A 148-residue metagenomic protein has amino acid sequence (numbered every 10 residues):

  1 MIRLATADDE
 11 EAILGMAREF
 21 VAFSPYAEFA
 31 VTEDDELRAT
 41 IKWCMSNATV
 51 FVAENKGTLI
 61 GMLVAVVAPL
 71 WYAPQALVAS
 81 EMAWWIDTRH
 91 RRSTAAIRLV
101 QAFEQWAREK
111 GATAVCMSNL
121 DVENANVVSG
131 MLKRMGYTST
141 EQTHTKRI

Functional and structural regions predicted by a protein language model:
M1-G15: A short beta-loop-alpha structural element at the N-terminal edge of CoA-dependent acyl/N-acetyltransferase catalytic
V21-T40: Conserved GNAT-fold acetyl-CoA-binding loop/helix
I41-V52: A short helix-loop-beta-strand connector motif used in the catalytic cores of GNAT acetyltransferases and, in some
V52, T58-V67: Conserved beta-strand in the GNAT
L70-E81, T140: A conserved beta-turn-beta hairpin within the catalytic core of GNAT-like acetyltransferases that forms part
M82-R92: A short, internal acetyl-CoA/4′-phosphopantetheine-binding micro-motif in the GNAT/acyltransferase core
R98-T113: Conserved acyl-CoA
C116-V127: Conserved beta-strand-loop-alpha-helix junction that forms the acyl-donor binding cleft
